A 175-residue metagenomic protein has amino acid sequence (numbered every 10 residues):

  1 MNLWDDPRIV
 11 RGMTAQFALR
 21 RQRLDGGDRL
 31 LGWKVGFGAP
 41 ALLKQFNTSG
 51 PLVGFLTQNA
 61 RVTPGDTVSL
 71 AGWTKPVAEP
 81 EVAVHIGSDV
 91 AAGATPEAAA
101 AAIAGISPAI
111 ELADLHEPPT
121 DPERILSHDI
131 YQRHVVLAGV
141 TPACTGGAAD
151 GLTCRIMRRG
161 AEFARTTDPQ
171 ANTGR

Functional and structural regions predicted by a protein language model:
M1-N172: Catalytic-core "active-site belt" of small-molecule-metabolizing enzymes, emphasizing His/Asp/Glu-rich regions
